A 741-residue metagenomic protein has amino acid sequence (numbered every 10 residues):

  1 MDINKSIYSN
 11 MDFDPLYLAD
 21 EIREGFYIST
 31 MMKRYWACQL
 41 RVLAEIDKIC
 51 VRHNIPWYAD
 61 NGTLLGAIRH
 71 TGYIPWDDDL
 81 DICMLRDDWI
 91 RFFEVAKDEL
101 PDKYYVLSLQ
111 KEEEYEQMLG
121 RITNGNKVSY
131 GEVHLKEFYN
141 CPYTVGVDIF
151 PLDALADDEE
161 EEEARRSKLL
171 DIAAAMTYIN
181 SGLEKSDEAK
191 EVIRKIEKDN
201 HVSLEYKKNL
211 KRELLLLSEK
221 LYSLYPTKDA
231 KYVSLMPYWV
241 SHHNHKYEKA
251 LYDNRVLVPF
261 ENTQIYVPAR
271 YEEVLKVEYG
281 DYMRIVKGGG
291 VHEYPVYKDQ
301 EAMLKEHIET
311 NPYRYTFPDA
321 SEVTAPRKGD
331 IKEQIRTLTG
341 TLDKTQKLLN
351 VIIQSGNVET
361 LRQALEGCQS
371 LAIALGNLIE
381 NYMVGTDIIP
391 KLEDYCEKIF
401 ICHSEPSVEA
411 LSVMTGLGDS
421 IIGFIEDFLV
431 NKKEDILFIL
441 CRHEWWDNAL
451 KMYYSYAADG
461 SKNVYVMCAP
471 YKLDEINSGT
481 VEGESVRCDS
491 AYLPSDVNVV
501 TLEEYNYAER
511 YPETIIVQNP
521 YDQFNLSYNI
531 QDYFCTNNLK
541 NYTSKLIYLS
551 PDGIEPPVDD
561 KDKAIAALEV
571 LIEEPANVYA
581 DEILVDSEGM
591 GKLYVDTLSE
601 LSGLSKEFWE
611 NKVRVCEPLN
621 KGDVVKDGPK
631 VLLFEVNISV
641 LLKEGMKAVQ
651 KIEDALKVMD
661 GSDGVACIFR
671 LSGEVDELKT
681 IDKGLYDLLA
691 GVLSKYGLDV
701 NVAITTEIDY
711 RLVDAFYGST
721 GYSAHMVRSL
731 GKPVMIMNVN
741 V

Functional and structural regions predicted by a protein language model:
Y17-E21, Y27-H53, A96-D157, E163-E278 (+1 more regions): Conserved catalytic core of two-metal-ion nucleotidyltransferases
I28-A37, I74-C83, V640-K643: The substrate-binding groove and active-site-proximal loops of carbohydrate-active enzymes, especially glycoside
D47-L80, M84, W89-I90, A250: Active-site nucleotide-donor binding segment shared across nucleotidyl transfer reactions
D81, Y511-I515, D581, K630 (+1 more regions): Conserved acidic residues
R327-T514, N519, S639-L641, G664-A666 (+1 more regions): N-terminal pre-catalytic "stem/leader" segment of glycosyltransferase-like enzymes
E434-V615: Active-site and donor-binding regions of nucleotide-sugar-utilizing enzymes
A449, R614, P618-S694: Conserved catalytic-core segment of nucleotide-activated headgroup transferases in glycan assembly
A703-N740: A donor-sugar binding/catalytic signature common to diverse glycosyltransferases and related nucleotide-sugar
